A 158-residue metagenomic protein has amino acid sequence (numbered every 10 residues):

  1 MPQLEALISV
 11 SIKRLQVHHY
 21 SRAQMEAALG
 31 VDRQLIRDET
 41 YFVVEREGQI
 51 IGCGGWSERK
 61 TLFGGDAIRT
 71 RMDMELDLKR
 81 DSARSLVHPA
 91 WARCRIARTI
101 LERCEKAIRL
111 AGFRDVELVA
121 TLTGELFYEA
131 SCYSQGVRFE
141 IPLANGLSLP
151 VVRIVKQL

Functional and structural regions predicted by a protein language model:
P2-Q3, I50, L122-L126: Short alpha-helical
E5, S9-V31: Conserved GNAT-fold acetyl-CoA-binding loop/helix
S11, K60, G124-L126: Feature marks short, surface-exposed loop/turn motifs that line or immediately flank catalytic pockets and channel
H18, D38, E45-A92, E102 (+2 more regions): Conserved acyl-donor/pantetheine-binding loop and adjacent beta-alpha core of acyl/acetyltransferases and related
D32-D38: Short loop/turn motifs at secondary-structure junctions and domain boundaries
F42, M74, R114, L118-L126 (+3 more regions): C-terminal "cap" of GNAT-fold acetyltransferases
R95: Glycine-rich phosphate-binding loop
